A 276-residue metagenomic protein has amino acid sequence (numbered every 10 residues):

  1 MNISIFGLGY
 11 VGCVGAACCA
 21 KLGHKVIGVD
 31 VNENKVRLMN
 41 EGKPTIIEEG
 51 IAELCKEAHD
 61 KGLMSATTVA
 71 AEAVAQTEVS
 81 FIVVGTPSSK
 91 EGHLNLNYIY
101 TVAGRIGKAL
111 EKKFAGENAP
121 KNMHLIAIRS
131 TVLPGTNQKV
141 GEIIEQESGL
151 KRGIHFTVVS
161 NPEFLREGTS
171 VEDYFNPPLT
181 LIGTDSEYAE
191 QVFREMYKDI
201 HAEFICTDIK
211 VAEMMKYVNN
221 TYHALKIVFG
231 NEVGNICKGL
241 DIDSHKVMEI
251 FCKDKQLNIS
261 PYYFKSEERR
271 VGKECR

Functional and structural regions predicted by a protein language model:
M1-R276: Structural/interface elements that position substrates and couple domains in central-metabolism enzymes
